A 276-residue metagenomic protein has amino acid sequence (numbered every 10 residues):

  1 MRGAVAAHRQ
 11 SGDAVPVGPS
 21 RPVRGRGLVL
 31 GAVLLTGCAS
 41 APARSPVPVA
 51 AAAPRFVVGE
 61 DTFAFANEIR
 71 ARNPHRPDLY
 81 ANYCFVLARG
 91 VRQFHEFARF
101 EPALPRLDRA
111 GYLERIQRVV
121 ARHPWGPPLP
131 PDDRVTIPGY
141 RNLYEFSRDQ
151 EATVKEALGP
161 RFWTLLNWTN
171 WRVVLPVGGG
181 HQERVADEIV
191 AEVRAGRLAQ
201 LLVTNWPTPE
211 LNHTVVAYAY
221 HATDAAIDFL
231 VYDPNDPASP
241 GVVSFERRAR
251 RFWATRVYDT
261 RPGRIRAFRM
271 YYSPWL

Functional and structural regions predicted by a protein language model:
G3-V5: Extreme N-terminal basic, low-complexity initiation segments that serve as generic localization/processing leaders
H8-Q10: Low-complexity, intrinsically disordered or signal/transmembrane-proximal segments
G12-V29: Bacterial N-terminal signal peptides that target proteins for export
L28, P77-A81, E210: Aromatic-acidic/polar surface patches that form glycan- and anion
T36-G37: C-terminal motif of bacterial Sec signal peptides marking the signal peptidase cleavage site
P42-S45, T208-N212, Y220-L276: Cys-His-centered catalytic/binding microenvironment captured across papain-like cysteine peptidases and homologous
V49-G180: Cysteine-nucleophile protease catalytic domains, especially the papain-like/related folds used in DUB/UBL proteases
V177-A226: Active-site-adjacent substructure of cysteine-protease-like catalytic cores
